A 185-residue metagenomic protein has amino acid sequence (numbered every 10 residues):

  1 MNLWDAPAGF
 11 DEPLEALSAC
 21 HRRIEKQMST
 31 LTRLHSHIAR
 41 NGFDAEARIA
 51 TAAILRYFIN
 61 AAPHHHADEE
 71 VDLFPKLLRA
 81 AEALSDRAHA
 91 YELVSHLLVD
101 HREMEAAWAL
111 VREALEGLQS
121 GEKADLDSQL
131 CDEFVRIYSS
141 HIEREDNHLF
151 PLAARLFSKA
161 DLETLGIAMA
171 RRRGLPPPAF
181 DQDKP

Functional and structural regions predicted by a protein language model:
M1-P185: Small-residue-biased structural context
